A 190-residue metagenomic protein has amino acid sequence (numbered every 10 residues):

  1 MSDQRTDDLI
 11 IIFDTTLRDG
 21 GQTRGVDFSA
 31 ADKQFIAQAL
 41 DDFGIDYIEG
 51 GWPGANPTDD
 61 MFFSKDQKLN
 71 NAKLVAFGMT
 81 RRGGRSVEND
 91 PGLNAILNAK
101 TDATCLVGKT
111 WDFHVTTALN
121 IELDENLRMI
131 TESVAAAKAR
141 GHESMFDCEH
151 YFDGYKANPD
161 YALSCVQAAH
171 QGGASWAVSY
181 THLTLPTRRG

Functional and structural regions predicted by a protein language model:
D3-G25, C105-A118, A137-Y151: N-terminal small/glycine-rich loop or linker at the start of catalytic domains across soluble metabolic enzymes
I12-T15, I48-G50, L74-G78, T104-L106 (+2 more regions): Hydrophobic faces of well-ordered beta-strands that scaffold small-molecule active sites in alpha/beta enzyme cores
T16-A31, G78-S86, T117-L123, H150-D160: Active-site mouth loops of central-metabolism enzymes
A31-F43, N89-L106, T110-T116, D124 (+2 more regions): Alpha/beta enzyme core
W52-N56, G78-R82, G108-D112, H150-G154 (+1 more regions): Active-site-proximal loop/turn and secondary-structure-junction residues that shape catalytic pockets, frequently
A55-D66, L119-M129, Y155, L183: Active-site-adjacent beta->alpha loops and helix N-cap segments on the catalytic face of soluble alpha/beta enzymes
D60-M79, R128-A139: Alpha-helix-loop-beta-strand connector modules within alpha/beta enzyme cores
T181-T187: Conserved small/polar residues in nucleotide/adenosyl-binding loops
